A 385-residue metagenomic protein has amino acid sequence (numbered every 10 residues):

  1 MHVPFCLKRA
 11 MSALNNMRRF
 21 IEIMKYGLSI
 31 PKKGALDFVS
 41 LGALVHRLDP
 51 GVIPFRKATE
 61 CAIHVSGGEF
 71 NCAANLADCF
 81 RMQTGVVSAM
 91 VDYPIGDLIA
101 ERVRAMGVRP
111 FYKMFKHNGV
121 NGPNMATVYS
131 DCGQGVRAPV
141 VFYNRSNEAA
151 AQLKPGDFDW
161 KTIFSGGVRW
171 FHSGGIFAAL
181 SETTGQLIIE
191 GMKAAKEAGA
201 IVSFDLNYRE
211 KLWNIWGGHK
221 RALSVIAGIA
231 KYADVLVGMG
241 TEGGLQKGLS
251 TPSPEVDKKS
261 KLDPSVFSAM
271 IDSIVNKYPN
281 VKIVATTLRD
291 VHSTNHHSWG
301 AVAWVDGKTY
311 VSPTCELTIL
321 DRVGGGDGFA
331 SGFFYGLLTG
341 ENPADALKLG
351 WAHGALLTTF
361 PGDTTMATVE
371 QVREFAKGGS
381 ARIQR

Functional and structural regions predicted by a protein language model:
E22-F55: Positively charged, low-complexity intrinsically disordered leader regions
K57-S66, Y310-G324: Short pre-catalytic strand/loop immediately N-terminal to key active-site residues, enriched for Gly-Thr
H64, N71-Q83, A105, G336-T339: Alpha-helix C-terminal capping segments
Q83-G175, V372-R385: Conserved N-terminal subdomain of the carbohydrate kinase-like
T84, P110, V202-F204, V237: Hydrophobic beta-strand scaffold residues
K211-D306: Conserved phosphate/ATP/ADP-binding segment of small-molecule kinases
T294, P313-G379, I383-R385: Conserved post-catalytic alpha-helical subdomain immediately downstream of the catalytic base and nucleotide-binding
